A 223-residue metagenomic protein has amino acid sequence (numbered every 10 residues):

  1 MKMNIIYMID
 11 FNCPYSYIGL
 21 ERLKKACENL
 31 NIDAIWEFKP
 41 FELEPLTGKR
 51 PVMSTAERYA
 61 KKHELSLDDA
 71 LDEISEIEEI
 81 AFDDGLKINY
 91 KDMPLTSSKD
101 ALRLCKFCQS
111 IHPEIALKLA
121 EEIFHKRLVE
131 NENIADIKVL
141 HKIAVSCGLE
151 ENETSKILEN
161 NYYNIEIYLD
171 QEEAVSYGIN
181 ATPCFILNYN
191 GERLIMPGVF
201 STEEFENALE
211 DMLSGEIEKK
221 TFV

Functional and structural regions predicted by a protein language model:
N4-I9, Y15-N31, F38, K106 (+2 more regions): C-terminal cap of thioredoxin/glutaredoxin-like
D10, E64-D68, K91, L95 (+3 more regions): Charge-dense, low-complexity intrinsically disordered segments
P14-Y15, T96: Glycine-/small-residue-rich active-site loops that bind phosphorylated ligands and cofactors
L20-R127: Structural alpha/beta surface segment adjacent to cysteine/selenocysteine redox centers across thiol/disulfide enzymes
